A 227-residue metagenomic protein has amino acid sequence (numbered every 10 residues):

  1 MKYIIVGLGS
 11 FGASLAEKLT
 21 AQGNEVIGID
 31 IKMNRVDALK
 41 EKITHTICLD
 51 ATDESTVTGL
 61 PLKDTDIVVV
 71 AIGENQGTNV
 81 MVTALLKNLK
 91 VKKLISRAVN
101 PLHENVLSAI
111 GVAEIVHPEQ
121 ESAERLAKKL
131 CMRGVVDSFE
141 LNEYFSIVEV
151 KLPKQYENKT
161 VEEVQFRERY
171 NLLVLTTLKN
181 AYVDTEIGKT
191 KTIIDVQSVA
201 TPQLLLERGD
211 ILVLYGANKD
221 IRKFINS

Functional and structural regions predicted by a protein language model:
K2, I29, T160-S227: Cytosolic Rossmann-like ligand/nucleotide-binding regulatory domains
Y3, F11, A16, Q22-I27 (+3 more regions): Cytosolic ligand/metal-binding cores
G12, N75-Q76, K154, N158 (+2 more regions): Glycine-rich nucleotide phosphate-binding loop and flanking beta-alpha elements of Rossmann-like dinucleotide-binding
G111, L152, G216: Flexible glycine-/small-residue-rich
V136-L141, T201-L205: Short, flexible, solvent-exposed loop/turn segments with mixed acidic/basic and small polar residues
S138-L175: Extended boundary segments
